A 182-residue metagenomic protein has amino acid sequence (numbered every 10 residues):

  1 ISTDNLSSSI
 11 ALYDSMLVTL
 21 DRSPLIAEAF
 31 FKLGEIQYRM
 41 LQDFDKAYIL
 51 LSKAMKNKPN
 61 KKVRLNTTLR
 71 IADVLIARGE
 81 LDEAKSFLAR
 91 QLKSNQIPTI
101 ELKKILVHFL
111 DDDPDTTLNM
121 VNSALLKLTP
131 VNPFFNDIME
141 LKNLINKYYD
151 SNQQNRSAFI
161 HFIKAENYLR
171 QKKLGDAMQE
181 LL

Functional and structural regions predicted by a protein language model:
I1-L182: Acidic, polar-rich low-complexity tracts and alpha-helical solenoid repeat scaffolds
